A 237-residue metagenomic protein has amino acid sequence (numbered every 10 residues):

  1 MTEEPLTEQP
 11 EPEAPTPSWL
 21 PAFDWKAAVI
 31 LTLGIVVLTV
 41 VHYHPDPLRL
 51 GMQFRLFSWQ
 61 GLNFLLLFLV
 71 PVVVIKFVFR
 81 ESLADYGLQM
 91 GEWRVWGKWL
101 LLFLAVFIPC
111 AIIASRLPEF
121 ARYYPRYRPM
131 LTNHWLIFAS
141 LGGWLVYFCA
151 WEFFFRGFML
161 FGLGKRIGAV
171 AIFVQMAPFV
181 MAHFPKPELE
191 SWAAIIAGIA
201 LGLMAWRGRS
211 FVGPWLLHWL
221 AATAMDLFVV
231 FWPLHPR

Functional and structural regions predicted by a protein language model:
T2-F23, L83-M90: Membrane-interfacial, low-structure loops and terminal tails that flank and connect transmembrane helices in multi-pass
A22-F79: Alpha-helical transmembrane segments in multi-pass membrane proteins
A28-T32, G61, W96-L101, I137-L141 (+3 more regions): Hydrophobic alpha-helical transmembrane segments
G34-P45, A105-I113, M176-F184, L220-V229: Aromatic-anchored segments of alpha-helical transmembrane domains
V41, F173, A182, E190-R237: Functionally important transmembrane alpha-helices
V41-P45, V73-L83, I113-L117, M204-R207: Structural signal for the C-terminal ends of transmembrane alpha-helices and the immediately following loop
P47-Q60, E81-Y147, K165, H235-R237: Juxtamembrane helix-loop-helix connectors linking adjacent transmembrane helices in multi-pass membrane enzymes
A150-V174, L203-S210: Membrane-interface helix/loop boundary segments of multi-pass membrane proteins
